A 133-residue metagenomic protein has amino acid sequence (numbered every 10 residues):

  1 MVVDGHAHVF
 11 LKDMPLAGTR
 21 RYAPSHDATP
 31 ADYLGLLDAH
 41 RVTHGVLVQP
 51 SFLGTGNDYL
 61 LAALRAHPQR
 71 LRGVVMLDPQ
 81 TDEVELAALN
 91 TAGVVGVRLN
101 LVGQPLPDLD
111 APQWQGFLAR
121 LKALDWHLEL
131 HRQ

Functional and structural regions predicted by a protein language model:
M1-Q133: Helix-coil boundary/capping segments in enzymes
